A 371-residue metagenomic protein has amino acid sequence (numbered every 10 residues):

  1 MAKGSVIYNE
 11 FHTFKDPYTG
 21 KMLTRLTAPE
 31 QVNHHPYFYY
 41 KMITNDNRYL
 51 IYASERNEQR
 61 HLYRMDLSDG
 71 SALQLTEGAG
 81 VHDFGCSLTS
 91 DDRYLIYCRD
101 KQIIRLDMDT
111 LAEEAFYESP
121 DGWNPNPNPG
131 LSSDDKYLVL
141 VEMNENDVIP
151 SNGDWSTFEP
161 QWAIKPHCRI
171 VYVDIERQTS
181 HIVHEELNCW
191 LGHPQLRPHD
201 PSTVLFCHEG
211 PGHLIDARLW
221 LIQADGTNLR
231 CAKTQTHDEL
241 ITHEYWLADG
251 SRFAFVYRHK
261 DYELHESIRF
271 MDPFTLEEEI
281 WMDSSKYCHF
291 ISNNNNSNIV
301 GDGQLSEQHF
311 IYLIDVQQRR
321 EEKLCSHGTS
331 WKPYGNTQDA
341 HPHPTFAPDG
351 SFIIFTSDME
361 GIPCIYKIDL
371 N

Functional and structural regions predicted by a protein language model:
M1-T24, I164-C168: Blade/loop signatures of beta-propeller domains
S5-V6, L140-K165, C207-D216, R258-E263 (+1 more regions): Short, conserved, GDST-rich strand-edge loop motifs in beta-rich repeat architectures
V32, P36-Y39, N57-D100: Blade-loop segments of beta-propeller domains
Y40-Y49, G85-Y94, C98, N128-Y137 (+4 more regions): Blade-terminus and WD-like Trp-Asp/Gly-His loop motifs, strongest in beta-propeller folds
E77-C168, I182-E185: Asp-box/WD-like beta-propeller blade repeats and closely related beta-sheet repeat scaffolds
T236-E239, E279-I291, R320-F346: Conserved blade-ending motifs and adjacent loop-strand segments that build the rim/top face of beta-propeller domains
S251, V256, K260-E266, I280-E322: Loop/turn-rich, solvent-exposed surfaces of beta-rich toroidal or solenoidal domains
A340-N371: Blade-level signature of beta-propeller repeat domains, shared across WD40, Kelch, NHL, RCC1 and BNR/Asp-box propellers
